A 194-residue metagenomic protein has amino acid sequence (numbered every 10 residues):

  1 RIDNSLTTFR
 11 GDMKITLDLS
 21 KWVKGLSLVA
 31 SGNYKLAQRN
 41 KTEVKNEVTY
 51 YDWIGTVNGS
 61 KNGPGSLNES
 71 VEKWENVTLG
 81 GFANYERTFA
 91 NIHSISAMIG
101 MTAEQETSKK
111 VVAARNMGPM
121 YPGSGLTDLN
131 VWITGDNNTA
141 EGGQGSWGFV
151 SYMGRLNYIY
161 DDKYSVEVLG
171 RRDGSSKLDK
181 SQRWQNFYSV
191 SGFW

Functional and structural regions predicted by a protein language model:
R1, K45-G65, K109-T139: Surface-exposed loop/turn segments flanking beta-strands in extracellular/periplasmic regions
R1-E43, L67-F89, S96, E104-K110 (+2 more regions): Outer-membrane beta-barrel transmembrane strands
S60, D162-K163, G192: Conserved helix-loop functional segments at active or binding sites
P122, N157, Q185-W194: Feature captures outer-membrane beta-barrel proteins of Gram-negative bacteria and organelles
R171-G174, N186: Active-site-proximal loop/short-helix segments that contain or immediately flank catalytic acid/base residue(s)
S176-Q182: Solvent-exposed loop/turn segments connecting transmembrane beta-strands in outer-membrane beta-barrel proteins
